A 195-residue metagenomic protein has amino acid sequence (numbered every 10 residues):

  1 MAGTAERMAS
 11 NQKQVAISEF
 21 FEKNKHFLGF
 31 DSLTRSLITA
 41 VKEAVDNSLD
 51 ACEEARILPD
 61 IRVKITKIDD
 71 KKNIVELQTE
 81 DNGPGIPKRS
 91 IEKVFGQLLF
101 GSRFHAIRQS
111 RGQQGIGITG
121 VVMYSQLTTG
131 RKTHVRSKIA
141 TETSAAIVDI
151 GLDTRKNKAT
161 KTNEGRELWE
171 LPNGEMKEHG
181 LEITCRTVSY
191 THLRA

Functional and structural regions predicted by a protein language model:
M8-K25: P-loop NTPase nucleotide-binding/switch module
T34-L58, V122: Conserved ATP-binding N-box helix of the HATPase_c
S48-Q78: ATP-lid-like helix-loop hinge signature
E76, S90, G101-R194: GHKL-type ATPase core
D81: Acidic ATP/Mg2+-coordinating residue in the GHKL
G85-P87: A short glycine-centered beta->alpha linker in the GHKL/HATPase_c
V94-L98: Mobile ATP-lid/nucleotide-binding loop of the nucleotide-binding subdomain
